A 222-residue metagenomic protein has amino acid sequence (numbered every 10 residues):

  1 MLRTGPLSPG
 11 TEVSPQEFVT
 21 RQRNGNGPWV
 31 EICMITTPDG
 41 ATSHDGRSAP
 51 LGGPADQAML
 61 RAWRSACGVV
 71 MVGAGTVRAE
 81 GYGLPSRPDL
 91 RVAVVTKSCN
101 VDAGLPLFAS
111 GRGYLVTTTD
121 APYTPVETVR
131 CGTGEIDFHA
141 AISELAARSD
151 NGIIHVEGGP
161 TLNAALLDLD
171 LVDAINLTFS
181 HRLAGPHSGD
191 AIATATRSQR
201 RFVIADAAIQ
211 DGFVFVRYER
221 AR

Functional and structural regions predicted by a protein language model:
M1-R222: Enzymes that bind and transform nitrogen-containing heteroaromatic metabolites
